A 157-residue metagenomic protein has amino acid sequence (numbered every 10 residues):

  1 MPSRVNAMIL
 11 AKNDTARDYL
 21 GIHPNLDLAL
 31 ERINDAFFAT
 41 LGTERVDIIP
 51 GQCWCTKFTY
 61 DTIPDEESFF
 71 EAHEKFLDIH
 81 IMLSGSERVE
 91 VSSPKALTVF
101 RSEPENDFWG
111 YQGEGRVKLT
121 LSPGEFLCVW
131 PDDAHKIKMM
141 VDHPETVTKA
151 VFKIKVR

Functional and structural regions predicted by a protein language model:
P2-T56, E67-A72: A short, N-terminal "cap"/entry segment at the start of jelly-roll beta-barrel domains of the cupin/DSBH fold
T43-P64, K75-S84, V91: A short glycine-rich, His/Asp/Glu-containing loop-to-beta-strand
T59, P131-D133, M139-V141, K153-V156: Short, structured patches in soluble enzyme cores that scaffold and shape functional sites
E71-H73, H135-K136: Histidine-centered active-site/metal-ligand motif
K75-L77, I81-E87, K95-A96, P104-W109: Glycine- and acidic-residue-biased ligand/ion/polar-headgroup-sensing regions
I79, F126-C128, P144-R157: A short hydrophobic beta-strand segment most commonly corresponding to one strand of the jelly-roll/cupin
F100-L119: An anionic, turn-rich surface loop/hairpin at beta-sheet edges that serves as a generic interaction/coordination patch
Q112, T120-M139: Conserved metal-binding segment of the jelly-roll/cupin
